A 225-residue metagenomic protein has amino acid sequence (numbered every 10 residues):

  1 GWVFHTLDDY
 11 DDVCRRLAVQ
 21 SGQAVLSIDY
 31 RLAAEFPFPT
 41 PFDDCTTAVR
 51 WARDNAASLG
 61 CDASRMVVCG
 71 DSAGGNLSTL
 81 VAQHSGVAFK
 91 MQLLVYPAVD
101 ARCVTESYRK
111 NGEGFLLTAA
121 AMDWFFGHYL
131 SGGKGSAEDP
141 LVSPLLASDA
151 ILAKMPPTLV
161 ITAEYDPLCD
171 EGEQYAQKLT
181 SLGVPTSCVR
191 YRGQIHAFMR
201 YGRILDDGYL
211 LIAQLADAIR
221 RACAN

Functional and structural regions predicted by a protein language model:
G1-N225: Alpha/beta-hydrolase superfamily serine-hydrolase fold, recognizing
